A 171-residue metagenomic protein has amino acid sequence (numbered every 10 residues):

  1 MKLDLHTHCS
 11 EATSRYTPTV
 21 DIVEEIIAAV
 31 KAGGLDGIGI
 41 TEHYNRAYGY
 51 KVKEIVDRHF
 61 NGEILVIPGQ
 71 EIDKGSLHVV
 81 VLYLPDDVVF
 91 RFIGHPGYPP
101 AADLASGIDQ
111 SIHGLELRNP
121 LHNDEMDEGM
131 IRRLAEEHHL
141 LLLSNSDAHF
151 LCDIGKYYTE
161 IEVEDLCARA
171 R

Functional and structural regions predicted by a protein language model:
M1-L5, C9-T19, E24, A28 (+5 more regions): Charged catalytic cores and adjacent phosphate/nucleic-acid-binding surfaces used for phosphate/nucleic-acid chemistry
L5, T41, Q70, G94 (+1 more regions): Active-site flanking residues adjacent to catalytic metal/cofactor-binding acidic residues
I26-N45: Divalent metal-dependent hydrolysis catalytic cores, especially in the metallo-beta-lactamase
V66-I72: Hydrophobic/aromatic-rich structural module bridging two neighboring secondary-structure elements via a short loop
D87-H95: N-terminal-biased segments
